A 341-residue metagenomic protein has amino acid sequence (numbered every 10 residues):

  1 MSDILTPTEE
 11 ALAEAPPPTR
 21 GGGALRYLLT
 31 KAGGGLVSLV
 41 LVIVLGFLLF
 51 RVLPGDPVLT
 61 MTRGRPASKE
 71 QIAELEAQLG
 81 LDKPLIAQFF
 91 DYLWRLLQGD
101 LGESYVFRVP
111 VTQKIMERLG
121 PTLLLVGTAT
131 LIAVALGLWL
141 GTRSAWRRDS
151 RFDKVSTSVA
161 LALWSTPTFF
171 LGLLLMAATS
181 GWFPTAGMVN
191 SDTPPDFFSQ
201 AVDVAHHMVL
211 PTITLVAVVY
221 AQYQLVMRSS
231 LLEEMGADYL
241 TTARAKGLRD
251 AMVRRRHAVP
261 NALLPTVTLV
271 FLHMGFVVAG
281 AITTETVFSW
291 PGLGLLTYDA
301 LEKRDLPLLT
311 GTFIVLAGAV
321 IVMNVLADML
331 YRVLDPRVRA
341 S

Functional and structural regions predicted by a protein language model:
M1-T19, L240-V253: Terminal, Lys/Arg-rich, intrinsically disordered segments and adjacent short helical elements of membrane-protein
D3-L5, A11-A24, D82-L138: An internal, D/E-rich "acidic patch" concept
E14-L49: Charged, compositionally biased N-terminal leader segments and the immediate start of the first structured element
G22-Y27, M116-F152, T168, P194-S341: Alpha-helical transmembrane segments of integral membrane proteins, especially multi-pass inner/plasma-membrane
A24, L28, A32, Q71 (+11 more regions): Hydrophobic alpha-helical segments of integral membrane proteins, encompassing both true transmembrane helices
A32-V37, L85, G127, L309: Membrane-interface helix starts
L39-A87, T179-D203: Hydrophobic alpha-helical transmembrane segments of membrane transport/permease proteins and related membrane-embedded
G46-V52, W94, S158-G187, T214-Y220: Membrane-water interface segments at the C-terminal ends of transmembrane alpha-helices in multi-pass inner-membrane
